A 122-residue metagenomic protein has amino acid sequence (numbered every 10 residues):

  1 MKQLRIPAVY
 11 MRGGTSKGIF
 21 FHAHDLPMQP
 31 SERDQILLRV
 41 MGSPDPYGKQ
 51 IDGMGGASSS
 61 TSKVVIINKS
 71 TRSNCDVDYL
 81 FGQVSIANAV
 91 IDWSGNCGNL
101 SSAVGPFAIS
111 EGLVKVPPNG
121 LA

Functional and structural regions predicted by a protein language model:
M1-A122: A glycine-rich beta-to-alpha transition motif near the start of alpha/beta enzyme domains, typified by
